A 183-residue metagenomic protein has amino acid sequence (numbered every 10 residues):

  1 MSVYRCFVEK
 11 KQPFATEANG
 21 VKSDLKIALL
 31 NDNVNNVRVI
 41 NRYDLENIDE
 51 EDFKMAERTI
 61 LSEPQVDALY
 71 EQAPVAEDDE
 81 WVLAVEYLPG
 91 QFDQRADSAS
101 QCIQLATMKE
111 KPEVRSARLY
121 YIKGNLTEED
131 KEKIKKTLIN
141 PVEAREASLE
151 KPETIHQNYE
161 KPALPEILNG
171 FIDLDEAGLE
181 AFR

Functional and structural regions predicted by a protein language model:
M1-R183: Core nucleic-acid recognition elements
